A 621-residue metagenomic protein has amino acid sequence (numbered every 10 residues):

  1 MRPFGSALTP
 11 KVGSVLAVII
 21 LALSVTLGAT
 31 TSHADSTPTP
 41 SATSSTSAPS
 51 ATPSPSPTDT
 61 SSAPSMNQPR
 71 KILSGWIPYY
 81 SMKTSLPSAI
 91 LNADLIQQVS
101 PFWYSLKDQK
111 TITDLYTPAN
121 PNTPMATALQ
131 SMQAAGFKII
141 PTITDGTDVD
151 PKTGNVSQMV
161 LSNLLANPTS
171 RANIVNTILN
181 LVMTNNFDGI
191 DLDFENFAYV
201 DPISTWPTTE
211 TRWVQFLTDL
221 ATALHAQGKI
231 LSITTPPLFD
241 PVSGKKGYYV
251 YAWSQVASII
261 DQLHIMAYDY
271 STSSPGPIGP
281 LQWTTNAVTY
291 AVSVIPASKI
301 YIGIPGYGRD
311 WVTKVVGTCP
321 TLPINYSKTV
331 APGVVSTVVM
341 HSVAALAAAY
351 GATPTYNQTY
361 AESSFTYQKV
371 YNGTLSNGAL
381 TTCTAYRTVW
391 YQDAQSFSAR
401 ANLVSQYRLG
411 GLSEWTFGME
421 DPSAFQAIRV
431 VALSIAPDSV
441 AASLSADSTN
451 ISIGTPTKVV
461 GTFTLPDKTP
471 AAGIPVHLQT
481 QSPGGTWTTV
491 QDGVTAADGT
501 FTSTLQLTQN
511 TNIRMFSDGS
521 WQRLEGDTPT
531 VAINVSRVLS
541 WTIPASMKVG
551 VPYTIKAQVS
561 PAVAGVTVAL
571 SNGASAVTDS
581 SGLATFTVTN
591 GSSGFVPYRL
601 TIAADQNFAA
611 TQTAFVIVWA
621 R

Functional and structural regions predicted by a protein language model:
D59, A63-I178: Glycan-recognition patch characteristic of GH18 chitinases/ENGases and related GlcNAc/peptidoglycan-binding proteins
Y79-A93, P168-M183, G244-S254, Q392-S405: Short, acidic/polar
V99, L192, L263, I302 (+2 more regions): Conserved, mostly hydrophobic/aromatic
Q109-T123, A198-L346: Substrate-binding surface in catalytic domains of secreted glycosidases
V149-M159, G306-R400, V430-I435: Glycan-binding loop/region signatures in secreted carbohydrate-active enzymes
T455-D467, V551-P561, L600: Beta-strand-rich structural segments
G499-S503, A584-F586: Short strand-edge motifs at loop-to-beta-strand transitions and within beta-strands of extracellular beta-rich domains
Q509-D527, P597-A614: Enriched for extracellular/lumenal, surface-exposed ectodomains of secreted and cell-surface proteins
